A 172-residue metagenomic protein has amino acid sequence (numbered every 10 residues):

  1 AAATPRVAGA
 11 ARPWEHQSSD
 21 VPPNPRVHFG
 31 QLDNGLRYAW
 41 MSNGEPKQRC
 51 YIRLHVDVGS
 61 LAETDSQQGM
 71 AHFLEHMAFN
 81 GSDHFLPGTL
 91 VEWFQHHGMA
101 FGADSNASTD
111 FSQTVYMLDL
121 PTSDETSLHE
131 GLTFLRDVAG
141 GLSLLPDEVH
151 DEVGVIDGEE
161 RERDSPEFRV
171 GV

Functional and structural regions predicted by a protein language model:
A1-W40: Proteolytic maturation boundary segments
R6-A10, M77-S82, A103, A107 (+4 more regions): Scaffold signal of the M16-like zinc-metallopeptidase fold and its non-catalytic homologs
G35, H72, Y116, L135 (+1 more regions): Divalent metal-coordination and catalytic microenvironments
S42-E45: Peptidyl-prolyl cis-trans isomerase
Q48-D119: M16/MPP (pitrilysin/insulinase) zinc-metallopeptidase core fold and M16-derived inactive scaffolds
N80-H84, L118-V155: M16/insulysin-pitrilysin zinc metalloprotease superfamily fold
T109-L118, D151-E159, S165: Short, structured secondary-structure elements that scaffold catalytic or ligand/cofactor-binding regions
